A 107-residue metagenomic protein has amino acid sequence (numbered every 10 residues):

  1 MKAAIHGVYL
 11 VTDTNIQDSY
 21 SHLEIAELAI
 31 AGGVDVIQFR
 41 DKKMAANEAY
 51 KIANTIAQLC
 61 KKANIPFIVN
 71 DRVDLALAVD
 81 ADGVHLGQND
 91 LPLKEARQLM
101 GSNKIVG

Functional and structural regions predicted by a protein language model:
M1-L91, Q98-V106: Conserved N-terminal beta1-alpha1 strand-loop-helix module at the mouth
